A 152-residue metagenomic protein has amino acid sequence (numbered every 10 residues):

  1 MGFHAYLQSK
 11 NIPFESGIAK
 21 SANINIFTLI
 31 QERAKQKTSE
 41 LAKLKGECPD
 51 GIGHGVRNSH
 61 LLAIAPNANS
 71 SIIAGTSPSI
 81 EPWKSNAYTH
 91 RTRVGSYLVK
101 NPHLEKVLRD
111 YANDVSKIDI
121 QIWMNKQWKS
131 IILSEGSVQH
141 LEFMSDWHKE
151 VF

Functional and structural regions predicted by a protein language model:
M1-F152: Long, C-terminal-biased catalytic regions of enzyme "large/alpha" subunits
